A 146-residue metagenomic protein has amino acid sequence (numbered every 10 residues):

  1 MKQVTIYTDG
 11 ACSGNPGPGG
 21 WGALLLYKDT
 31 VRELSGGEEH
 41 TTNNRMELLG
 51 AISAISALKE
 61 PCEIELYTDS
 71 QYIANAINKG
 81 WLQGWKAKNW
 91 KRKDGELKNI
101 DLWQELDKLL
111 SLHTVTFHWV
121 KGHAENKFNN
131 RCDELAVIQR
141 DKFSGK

Functional and structural regions predicted by a protein language model:
M1-R45, L49, S53-C62, D133-K146: RNase H-like nuclease fold core
A11-P18, I52-R131, L135, R140-K142: RNase H catalytic domain
